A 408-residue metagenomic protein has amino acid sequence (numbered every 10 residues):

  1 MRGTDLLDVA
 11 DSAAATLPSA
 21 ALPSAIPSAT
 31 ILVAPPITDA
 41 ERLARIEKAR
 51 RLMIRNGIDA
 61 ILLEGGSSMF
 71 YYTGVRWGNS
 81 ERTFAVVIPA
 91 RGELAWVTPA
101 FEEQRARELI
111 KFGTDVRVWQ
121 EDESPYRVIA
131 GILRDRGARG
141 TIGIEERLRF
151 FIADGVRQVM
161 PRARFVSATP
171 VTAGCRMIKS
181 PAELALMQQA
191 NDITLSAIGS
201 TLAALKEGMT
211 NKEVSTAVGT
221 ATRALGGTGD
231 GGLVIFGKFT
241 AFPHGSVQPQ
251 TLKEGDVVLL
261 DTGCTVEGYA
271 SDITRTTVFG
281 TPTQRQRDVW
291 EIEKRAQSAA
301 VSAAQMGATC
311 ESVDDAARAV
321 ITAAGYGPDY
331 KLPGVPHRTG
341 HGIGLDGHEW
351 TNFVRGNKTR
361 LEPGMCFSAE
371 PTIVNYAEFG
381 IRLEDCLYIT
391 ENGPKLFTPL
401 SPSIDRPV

Functional and structural regions predicted by a protein language model:
M1-V408: Active-site neighborhoods and metal-handling regions in enzymes and metal-associated proteins
